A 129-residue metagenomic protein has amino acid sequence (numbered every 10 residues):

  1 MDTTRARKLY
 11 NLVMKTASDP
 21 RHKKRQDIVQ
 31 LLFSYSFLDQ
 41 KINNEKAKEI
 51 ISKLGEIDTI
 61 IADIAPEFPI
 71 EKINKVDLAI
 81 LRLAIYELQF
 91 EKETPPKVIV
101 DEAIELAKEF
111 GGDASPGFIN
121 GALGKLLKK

Functional and structural regions predicted by a protein language model:
D2-G112, P116, G121-K129: N-terminal interaction/assembly modules
